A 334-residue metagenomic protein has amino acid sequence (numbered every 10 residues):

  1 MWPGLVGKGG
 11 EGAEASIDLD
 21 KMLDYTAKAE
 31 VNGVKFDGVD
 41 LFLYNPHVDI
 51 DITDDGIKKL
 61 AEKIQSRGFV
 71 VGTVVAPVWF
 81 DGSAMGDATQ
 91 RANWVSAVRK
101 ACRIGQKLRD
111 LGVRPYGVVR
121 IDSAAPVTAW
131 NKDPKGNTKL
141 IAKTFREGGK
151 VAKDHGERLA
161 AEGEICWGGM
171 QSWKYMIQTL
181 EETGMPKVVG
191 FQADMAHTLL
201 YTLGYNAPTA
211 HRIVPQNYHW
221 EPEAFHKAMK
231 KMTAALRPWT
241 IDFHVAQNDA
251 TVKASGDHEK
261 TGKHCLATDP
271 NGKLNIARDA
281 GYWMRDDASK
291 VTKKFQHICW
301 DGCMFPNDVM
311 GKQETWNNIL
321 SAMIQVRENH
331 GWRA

Functional and structural regions predicted by a protein language model:
M1-P115, K135-G136, K143-K153, K227 (+2 more regions): N-terminal pre-domain/capping segments
M1-V31, R103, D110, A142-K143 (+1 more regions): Histidine-acidic metal/acid-base catalytic patches
P3, L43-N45, P77-F80, S123-V127 (+4 more regions): Active-site-proximal loop/turn and secondary-structure-junction residues that shape catalytic pockets, frequently
K35-D40, T73, R114, V118-R120 (+4 more regions): Conserved beta-strand positions in the central sheet of alpha/beta enzyme cores
T73-V74, D81-S83, V127-W130, L200-T202 (+1 more regions): Short acidic/His/Gly/Ser-rich catalytic and metal-binding motifs that mark active-site loops of diverse hydrolases
D87-T89, P126-G136, A161-G168, A210-E221 (+1 more regions): Surface-exposed cleft-lining segments at the edges of enzyme active sites
G105-P134, H155-C166, C299-W300: Active-site groove signature of glycoside hydrolases
V151-G156, V189-G190: Active-site region of glycoside hydrolase catalytic domains
